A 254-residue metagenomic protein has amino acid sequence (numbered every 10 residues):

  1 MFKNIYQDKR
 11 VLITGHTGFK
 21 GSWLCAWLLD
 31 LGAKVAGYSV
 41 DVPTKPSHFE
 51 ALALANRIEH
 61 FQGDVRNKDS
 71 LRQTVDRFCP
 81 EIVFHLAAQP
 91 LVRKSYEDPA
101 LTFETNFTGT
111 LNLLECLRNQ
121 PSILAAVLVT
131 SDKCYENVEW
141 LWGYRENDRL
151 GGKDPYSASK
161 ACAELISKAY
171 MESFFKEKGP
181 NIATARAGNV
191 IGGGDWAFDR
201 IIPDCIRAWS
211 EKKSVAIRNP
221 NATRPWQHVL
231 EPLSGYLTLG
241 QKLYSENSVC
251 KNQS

Functional and structural regions predicted by a protein language model:
M1-A187, S234, G240: N-terminal Rossmann-like NAD(P)+-binding domain of SDR-like oxidoreductases, especially those catalyzing
D8, I123, G179, K212-S214 (+2 more regions): A structure-centric signal for secondary-structure junctions around beta-strands
G21, S95, N137, G194-F198 (+2 more regions): Alpha-helix N-cap/helix-start motif
T102, F198, S254: Aromatic/pi-system hotspot detector in well-structured domains
E146-D148, S159, I182, A187 (+2 more regions): C-terminal structured domain segments across diverse proteins
K153-Y156, A187-D199, N219-E231: Glycine-rich "substrate-gating" loop/helix at the edge of Rossmann-like oxidoreductase active sites
P203-V215, W226-S254: Alpha-helical substrate-binding/gating segment
